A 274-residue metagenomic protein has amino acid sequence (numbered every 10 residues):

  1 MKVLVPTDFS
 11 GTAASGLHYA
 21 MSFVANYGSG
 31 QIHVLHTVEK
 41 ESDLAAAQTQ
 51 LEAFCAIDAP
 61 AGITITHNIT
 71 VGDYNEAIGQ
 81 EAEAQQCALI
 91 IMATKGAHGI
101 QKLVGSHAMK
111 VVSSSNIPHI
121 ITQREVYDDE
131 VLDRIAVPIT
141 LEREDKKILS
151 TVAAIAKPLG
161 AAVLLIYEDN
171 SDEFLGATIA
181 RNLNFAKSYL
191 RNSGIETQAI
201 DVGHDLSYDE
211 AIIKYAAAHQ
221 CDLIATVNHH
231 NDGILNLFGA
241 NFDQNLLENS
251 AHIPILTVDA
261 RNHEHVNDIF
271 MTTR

Functional and structural regions predicted by a protein language model:
M1-A46, R134-T178, N182-I200, A218 (+3 more regions): Small/aliphatic-rich secondary-structure junction motif
M1-V5, D209-N228: N-terminal/domain-start segments enriched in small and hydrophobic, helix-friendly residues, covering either
V3, A20, I78, I91 (+6 more regions): Hydrophobic structural packing positions in well-ordered secondary structure
F23, A77-E81, Q85, A211 (+1 more regions): CheY-like receiver
A45, K102-L103, L132, I148 (+4 more regions): Short, well-ordered secondary-structure micro-motifs
T64-N68, Q198-D201: Rossmann-fold cofactor-recognition segment
I69-A77, D205-D209: Charged docking surfaces used in two-component/phosphorelay signaling
Q80-D128, A217-F270: Gly/Ser-rich helix-loop-strand patches that form or flank binding pockets for ribonucleotide-derived cofactors
